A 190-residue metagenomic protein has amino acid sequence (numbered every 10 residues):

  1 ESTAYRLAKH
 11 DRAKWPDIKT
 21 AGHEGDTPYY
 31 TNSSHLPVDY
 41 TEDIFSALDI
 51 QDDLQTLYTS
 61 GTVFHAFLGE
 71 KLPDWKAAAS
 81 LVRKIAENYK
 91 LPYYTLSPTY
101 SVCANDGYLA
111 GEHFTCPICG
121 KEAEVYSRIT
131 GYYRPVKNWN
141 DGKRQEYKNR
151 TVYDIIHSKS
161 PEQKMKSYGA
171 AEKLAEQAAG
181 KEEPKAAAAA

Functional and structural regions predicted by a protein language model:
E1-A190: Long, C-terminal-biased catalytic regions of enzyme "large/alpha" subunits
